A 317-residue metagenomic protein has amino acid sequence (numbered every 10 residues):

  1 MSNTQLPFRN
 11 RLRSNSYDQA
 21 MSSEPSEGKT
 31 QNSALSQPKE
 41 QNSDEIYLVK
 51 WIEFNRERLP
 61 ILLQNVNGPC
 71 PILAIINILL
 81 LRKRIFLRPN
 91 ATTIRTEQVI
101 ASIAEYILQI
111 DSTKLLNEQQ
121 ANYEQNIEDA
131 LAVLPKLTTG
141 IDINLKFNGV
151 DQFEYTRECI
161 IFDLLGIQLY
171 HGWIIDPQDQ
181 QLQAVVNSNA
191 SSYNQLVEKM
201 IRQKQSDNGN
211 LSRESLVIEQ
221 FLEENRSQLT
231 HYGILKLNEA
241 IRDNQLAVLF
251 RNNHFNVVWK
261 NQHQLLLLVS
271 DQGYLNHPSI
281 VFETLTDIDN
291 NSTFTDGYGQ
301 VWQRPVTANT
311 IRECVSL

Functional and structural regions predicted by a protein language model:
M1-Q37: Long, low-complexity intrinsically disordered regions in eukaryotic nuclear regulators
E27, Q31-L59, L63-Q64, I72 (+2 more regions): Cysteine-dependent deubiquitinase/ubiquitin-like isopeptidase catalytic cores across multiple families
